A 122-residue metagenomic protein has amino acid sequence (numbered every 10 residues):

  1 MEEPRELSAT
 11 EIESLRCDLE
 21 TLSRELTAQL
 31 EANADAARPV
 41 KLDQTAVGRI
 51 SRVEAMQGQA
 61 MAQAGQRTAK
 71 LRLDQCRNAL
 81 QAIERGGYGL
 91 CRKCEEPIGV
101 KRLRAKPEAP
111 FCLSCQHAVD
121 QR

Functional and structural regions predicted by a protein language model:
M1-R85: Interaction interfaces in information-processing and related assembly proteins
L19, C94, L103: Residue-level signature of catalytic and energy-coupling elements of molecular machines, predominantly ATP/GTP-dependent
E84-G87, A105-E108: Residue-level signal for mature regions of secreted extracellular proteins and peptides
G89-R92, P110: Cys/His-enriched microdomains
K93-C94, S114: Short, cysteine/histidine-rich loop/knuckle motifs that typically chelate Zn2+
I98, V119: Cys/His-rich microdomains that often coordinate metals
K101-A105, R122: Short Cys/His-rich "knuckle" micro-motifs
A109-H117: Cysteine-rich micro-motifs
